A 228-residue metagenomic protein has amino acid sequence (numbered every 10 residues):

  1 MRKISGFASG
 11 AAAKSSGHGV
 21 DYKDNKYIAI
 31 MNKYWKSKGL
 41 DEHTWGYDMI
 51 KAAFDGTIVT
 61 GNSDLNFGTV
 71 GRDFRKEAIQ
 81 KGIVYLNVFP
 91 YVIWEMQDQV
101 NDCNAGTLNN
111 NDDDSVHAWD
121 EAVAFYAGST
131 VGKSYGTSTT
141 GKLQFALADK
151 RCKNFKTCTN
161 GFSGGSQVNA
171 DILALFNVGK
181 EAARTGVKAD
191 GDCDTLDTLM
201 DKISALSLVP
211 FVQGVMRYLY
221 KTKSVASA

Functional and structural regions predicted by a protein language model:
M1-A228: Mature extracytoplasmic or organellar-lumen-exposed domains after removal of signal/transit peptides
